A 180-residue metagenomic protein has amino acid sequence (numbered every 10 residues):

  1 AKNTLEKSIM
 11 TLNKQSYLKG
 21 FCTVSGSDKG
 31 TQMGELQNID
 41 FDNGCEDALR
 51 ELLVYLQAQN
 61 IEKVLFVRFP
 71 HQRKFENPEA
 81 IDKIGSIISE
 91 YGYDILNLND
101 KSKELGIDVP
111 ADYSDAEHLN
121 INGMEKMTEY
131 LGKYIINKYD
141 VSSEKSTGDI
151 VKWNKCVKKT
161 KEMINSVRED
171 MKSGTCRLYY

Functional and structural regions predicted by a protein language model:
A1-Q59, S146-Y180: Secreted/periplasmic serine-hydrolase-like ester/acetyl group-modifying domain
L36-N38, F66, I88: N-terminal start-of-chain detector that recognizes signal peptides and the immediate post-cleavage beginning
F41-C45, Q72-E79: Acidic-and-aromatic substrate-binding clefts and catalytic sites of carbohydrate-active enzymes
L53-N77: Active-site segments of SGNH/GDSL-like serine hydrolases that catalyze O-acetyl group transfer/hydrolysis on lipids
E76-Y180: C-terminal regions of proteins
